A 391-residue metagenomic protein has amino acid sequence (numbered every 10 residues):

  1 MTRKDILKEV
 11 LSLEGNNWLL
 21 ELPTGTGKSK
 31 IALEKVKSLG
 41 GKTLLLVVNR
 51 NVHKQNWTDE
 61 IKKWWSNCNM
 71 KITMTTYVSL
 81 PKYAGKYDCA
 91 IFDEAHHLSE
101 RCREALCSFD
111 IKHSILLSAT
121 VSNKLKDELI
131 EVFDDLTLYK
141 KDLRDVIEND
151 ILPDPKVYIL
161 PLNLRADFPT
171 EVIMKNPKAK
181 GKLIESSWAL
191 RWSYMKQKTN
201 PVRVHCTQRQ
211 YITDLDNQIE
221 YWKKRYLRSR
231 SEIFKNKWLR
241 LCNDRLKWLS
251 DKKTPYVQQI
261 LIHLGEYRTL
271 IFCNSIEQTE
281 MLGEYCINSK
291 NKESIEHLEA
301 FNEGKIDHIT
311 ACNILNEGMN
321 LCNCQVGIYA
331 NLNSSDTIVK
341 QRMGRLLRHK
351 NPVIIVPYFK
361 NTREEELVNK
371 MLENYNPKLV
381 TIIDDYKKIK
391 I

Functional and structural regions predicted by a protein language model:
M1-E21: Conserved pre-motif I regulatory segment
T24-I61, L125, I276-E277: Conserved Walker A/P-loop ATP-binding site and its immediately adjacent core in helicase/helicase-like ATPase domains
V47, N51-K86: Inter-Walker segment of RecA-like/P-loop motor cores
Q55-D59, R268-F272, E277-M319, I338: Conserved helicase ATPase core of P-loop NTP-dependent helicases/translocases
Y87-I91, H308-C312, N316-N333, I338 (+2 more regions): A short beta-strand element within the Helicase C-terminal
H97-V157: Post-DEXD/H (motif II) to motif III coupling segment of the RecA-like Helicase ATP-binding lobe
K140-Y267: Conserved interdomain linker/interface between the two RecA-like ATPase lobes of SF2 helicase motors
R345-E373: Conserved segment of the helicase C-terminal RecA-like domain
